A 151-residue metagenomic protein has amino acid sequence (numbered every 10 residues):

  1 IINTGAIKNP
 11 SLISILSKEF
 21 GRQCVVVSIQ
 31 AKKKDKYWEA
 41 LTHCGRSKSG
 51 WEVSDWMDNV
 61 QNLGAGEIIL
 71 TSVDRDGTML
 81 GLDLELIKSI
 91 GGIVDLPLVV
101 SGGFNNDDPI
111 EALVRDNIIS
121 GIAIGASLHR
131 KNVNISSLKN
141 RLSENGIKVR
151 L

Functional and structural regions predicted by a protein language model:
I1-L70, D74-R75: Conserved anion-binding
N3, S28, S101, I124-G125: Generic beta-sheet signal
A6, L63, D74-V94, L98: PLP-dependent amino-acid enzyme catalytic core
P10-S14, S54-D58, L84-K88, I110 (+1 more regions): Generic structural signal for well-ordered alpha-helices, preferentially at hydrophobic/aromatic core positions
I13-F20, E111-L151: C-terminal helical cap(s) of enzyme catalytic domains, especially alpha/beta-barrels
V27, I68, I90, L113 (+1 more regions): Conserved, mostly hydrophobic/aromatic
D74-D76, F104-D107, H129: Short Gly/Pro-enriched loop/turn and capping motifs at secondary-structure junctions
E85-I122: Catalytic cores of alpha/beta
